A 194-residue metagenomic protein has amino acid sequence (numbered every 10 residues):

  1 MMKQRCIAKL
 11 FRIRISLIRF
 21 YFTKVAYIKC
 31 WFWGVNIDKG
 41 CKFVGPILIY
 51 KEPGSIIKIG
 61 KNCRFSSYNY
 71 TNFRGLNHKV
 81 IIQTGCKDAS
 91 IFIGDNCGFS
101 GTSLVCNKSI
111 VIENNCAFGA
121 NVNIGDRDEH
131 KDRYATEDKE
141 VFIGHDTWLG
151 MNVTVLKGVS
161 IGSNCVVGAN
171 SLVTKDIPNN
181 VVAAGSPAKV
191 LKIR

Functional and structural regions predicted by a protein language model:
M1-G125, G144-H145, V153, S163 (+2 more regions): Domain-scale signature associated with acetyltransferase and cell-envelope carbohydrate enzymes
K108, K157, K175: Conserved coupling/switch loop of ABC ATPases
D128, V159, I177, I193-R194: Conserved catalytic-core motifs of eukaryotic protein kinase domains, centered on the activation segment
Y134-I143: Glycine-rich NAD(P)-binding loop of Rossmann-like domains
E140-V141, G158-V159, N180: A short, glycine- and basic residue-enriched loop/turn that sits immediately adjacent to a domain's principal
V167: Binuclear metal-ion centers of metallo-dependent hydrolases, dominated by the metallo-beta-lactamase
